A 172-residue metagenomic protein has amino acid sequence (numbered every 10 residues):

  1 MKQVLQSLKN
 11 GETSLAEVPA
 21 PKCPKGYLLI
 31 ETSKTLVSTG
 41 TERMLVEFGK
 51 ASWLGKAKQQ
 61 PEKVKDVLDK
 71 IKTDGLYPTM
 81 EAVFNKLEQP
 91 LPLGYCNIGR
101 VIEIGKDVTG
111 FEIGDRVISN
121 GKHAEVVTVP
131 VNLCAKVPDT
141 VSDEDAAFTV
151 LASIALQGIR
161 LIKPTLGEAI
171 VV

Functional and structural regions predicted by a protein language model:
M1-N85, Q89, G121: Short N-terminal strand-loop motif that marks the start of NAD(P)H/FAD-dependent oxidoreductase cofactor-binding domains
Q3, A169-I170: Conserved hydrophobic helix-helix packing surfaces used for dimerization/oligomerization
P21, V108-T109, I162: Residue "hotspots" at secondary-structure boundaries inside conserved domains
S33, E112-D115, E168: Structural motif
P78-Q89, C96-N120: A glycine-/small-residue-rich N-terminal strand-loop-strand element that serves as the cofactor-binding glycine loop
P92-Y95, N120-N132: A structural motif shared across PLP-dependent enzymes of the aminotransferase-like
Y95, N120, D139-L161, I170-V172: A glycine-rich, Thr/Ser-enriched phosphate-binding loop motif common to dinucleotide/cofactor-binding enzymes
